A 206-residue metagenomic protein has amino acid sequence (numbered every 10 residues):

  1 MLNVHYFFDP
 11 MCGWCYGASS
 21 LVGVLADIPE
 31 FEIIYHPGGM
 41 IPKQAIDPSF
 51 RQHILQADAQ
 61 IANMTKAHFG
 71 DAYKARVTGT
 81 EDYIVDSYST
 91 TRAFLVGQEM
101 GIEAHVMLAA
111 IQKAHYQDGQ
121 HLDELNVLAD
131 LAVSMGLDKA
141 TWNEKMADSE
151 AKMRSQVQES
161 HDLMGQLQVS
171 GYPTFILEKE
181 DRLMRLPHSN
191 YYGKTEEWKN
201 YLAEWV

Functional and structural regions predicted by a protein language model:
M1-H5: Extreme N-terminal starter segment of soluble prokaryotic enzymes
F8: Short metal-coordination and nucleic-acid-contact micro-motifs, chiefly zinc-binding Cys/His arrays
M11, S19-L25, K113-V206: C-terminal cap of thioredoxin/glutaredoxin-like
Y16-Y116: Structural alpha/beta surface segment adjacent to cysteine/selenocysteine redox centers across thiol/disulfide enzymes
